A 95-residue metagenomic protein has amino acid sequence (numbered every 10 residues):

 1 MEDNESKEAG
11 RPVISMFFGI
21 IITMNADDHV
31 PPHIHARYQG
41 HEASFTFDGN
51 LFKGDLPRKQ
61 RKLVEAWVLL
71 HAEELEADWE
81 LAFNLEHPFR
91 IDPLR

Functional and structural regions predicted by a protein language model:
M1-R95: Metal-centered catalytic cores of metalloenzymes
